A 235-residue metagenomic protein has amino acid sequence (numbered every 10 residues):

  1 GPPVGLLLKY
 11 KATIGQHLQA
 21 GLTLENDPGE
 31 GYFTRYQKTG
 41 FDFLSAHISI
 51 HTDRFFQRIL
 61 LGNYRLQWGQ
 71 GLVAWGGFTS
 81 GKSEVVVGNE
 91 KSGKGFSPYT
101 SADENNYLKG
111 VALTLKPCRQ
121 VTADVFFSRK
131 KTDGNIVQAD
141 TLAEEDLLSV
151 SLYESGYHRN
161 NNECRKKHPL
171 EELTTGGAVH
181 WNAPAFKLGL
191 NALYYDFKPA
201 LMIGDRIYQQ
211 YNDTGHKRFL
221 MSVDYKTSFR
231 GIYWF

Functional and structural regions predicted by a protein language model:
G1-F235: Outer-membrane beta-barrel channel domains
